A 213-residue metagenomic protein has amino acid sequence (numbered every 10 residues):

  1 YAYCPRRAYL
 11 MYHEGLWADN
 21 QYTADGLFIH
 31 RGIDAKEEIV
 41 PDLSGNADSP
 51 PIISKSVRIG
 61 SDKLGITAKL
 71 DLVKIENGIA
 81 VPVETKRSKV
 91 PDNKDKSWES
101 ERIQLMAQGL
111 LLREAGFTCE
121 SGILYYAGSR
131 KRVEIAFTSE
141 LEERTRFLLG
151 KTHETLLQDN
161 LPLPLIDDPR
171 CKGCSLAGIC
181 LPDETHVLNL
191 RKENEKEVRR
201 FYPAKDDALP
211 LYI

Functional and structural regions predicted by a protein language model:
Y1-P82, K89-N93, I103, N194 (+1 more regions): Metal-dependent nuclease catalytic cores that hydrolyze phosphodiester bonds in DNA/RNA, characterized by
P50, K63, D95-K96, L111-Y212: Metal-dependent nuclease catalytic regions and adjoining charged, substrate-binding loops involved in nucleic-acid end
K86-K89, Y126-G128: Short, histidine-centered active-site or binding-site loop motifs used for metal coordination, general acid-base
I103-L110: Short amphipathic alpha-helical face segments that pack within enzyme cores and frequently flank/anchor catalytic
